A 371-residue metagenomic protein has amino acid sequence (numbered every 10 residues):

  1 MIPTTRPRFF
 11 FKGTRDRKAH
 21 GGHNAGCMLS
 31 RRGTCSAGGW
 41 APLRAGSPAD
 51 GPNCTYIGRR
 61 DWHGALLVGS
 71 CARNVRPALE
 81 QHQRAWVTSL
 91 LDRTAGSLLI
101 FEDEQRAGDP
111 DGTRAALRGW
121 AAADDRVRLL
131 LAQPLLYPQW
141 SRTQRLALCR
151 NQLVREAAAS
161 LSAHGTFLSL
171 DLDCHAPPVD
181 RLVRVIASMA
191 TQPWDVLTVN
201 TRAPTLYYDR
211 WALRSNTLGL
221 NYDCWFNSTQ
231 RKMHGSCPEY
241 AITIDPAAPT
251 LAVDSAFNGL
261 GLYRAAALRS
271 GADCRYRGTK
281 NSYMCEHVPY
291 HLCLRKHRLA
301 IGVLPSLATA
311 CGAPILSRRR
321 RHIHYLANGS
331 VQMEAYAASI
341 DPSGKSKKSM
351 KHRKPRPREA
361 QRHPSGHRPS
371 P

Functional and structural regions predicted by a protein language model:
P7-R17, G21-W86: N-proximal low-complexity "stem/linker" segments adjacent to membrane-targeting elements
A72-R76, F101-L117, Q133-L136, L172: A conserved acidic beta->alpha catalytic loop
A85-G96: Short, acidic, metal-binding catalytic loop of nucleotide-sugar glycosyltransferases
R114-L161: Active-site-proximal specificity loops/subdomain of glycosyltransferases
A163-P177: Short beta-strand-to-loop acidic/aromatic patch adjacent to the donor-nucleotide binding site
C174-R275: Conserved catalytic core of nucleotide-sugar-dependent glycosyltransferases
A241-R362, G366-P371: C-terminal catalytic/acceptor-binding lobe
